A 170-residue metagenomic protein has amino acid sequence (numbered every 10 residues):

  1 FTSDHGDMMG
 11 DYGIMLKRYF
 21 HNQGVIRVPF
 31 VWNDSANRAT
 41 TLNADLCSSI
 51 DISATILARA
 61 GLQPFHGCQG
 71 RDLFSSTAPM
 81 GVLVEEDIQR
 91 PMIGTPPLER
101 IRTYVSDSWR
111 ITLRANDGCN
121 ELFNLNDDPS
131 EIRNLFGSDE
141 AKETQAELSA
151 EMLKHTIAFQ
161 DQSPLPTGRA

Functional and structural regions predicted by a protein language model:
F1-R38, S48, P91: Histidine-centered active-site microenvironments of extracellular/periplasmic hydrolases and transferases
H5-D11, R38, I50-S53, A58-L125 (+2 more regions): C-terminal cap/loop subdomain of S1 sulfatases and analogous C-terminal strand-loop tails that border
N22, V28-P29, D72, A146 (+1 more regions): A generic membrane alpha-helix/interface feature
T41-D45, Q63, F136-G137: Short, solvent-exposed loop/turn segments at secondary-structure boundaries
N43-I50, L98, K142: Short, solvent-exposed loop/helix junctions and linker helices that flank or host conserved functional motifs
E131-L135: Carboxylate-dense, calcium-coordinating segments in secreted/extracellular and ER-lumen proteins
G137-A170: Long, internal low-complexity/basic segments
